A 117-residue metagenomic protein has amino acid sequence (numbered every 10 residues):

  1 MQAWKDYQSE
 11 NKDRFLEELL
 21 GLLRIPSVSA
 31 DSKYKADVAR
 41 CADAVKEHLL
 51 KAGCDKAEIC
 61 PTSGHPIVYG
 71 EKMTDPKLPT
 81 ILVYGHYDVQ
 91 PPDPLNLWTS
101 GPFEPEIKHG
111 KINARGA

Functional and structural regions predicted by a protein language model:
M1-A117: Acidic/His- and Gly-rich active-site-bordering loop/insert found across diverse amide/peptide-bond hydrolases
